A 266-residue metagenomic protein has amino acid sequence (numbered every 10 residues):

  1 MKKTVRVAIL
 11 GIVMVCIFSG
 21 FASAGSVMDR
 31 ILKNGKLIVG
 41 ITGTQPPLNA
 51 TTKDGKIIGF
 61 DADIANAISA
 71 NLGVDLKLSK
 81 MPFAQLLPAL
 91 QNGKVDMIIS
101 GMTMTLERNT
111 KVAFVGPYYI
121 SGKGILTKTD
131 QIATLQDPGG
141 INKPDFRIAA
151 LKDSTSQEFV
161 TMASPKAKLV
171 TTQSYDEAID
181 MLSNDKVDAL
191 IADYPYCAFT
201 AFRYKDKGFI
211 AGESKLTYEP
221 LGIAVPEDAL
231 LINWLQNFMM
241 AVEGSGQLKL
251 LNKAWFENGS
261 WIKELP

Functional and structural regions predicted by a protein language model:
A24-G101, T110, A254: Extracytoplasmic small-molecule ligand-binding "clamshell" domains of the periplasmic binding protein/Venus flytrap
S26, T155-T172, M240-P266: Ligand-binding clefts/hinges and TM-proximal coupling segments of bilobed small-molecule sensing domains
G35-I41, P138-D153: Short loop->beta-strand "edge-of-pocket" segments that line small-molecule binding or catalytic clefts across diverse
A62, K77-P88, L135-Q136, K152 (+2 more regions): Short helix-initiation/N-cap motifs at beta->coil->alpha
D63-N71, T129-Q131, G139, D145 (+2 more regions): Extended ligand-binding regions for polar small-molecule ligands
N66, A70, D75-G140, G208-I210 (+1 more regions): Acidic, polar ligand-binding/catalytic clefts
Q85, M102-T110, E158-M162, S183-N184 (+1 more regions): A ligand-binding cleft/hinge motif common to bilobed small-molecule-binding domains
I120-G124, Y194, A198-M240, N258-P266: Periplasmic-binding protein-like
